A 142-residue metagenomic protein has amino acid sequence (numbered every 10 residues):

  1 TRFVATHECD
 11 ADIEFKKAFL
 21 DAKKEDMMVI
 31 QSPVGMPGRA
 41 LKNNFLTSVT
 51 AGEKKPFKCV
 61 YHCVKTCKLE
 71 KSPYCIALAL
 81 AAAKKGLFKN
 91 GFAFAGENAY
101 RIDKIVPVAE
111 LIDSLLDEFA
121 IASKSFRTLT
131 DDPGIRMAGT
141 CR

Functional and structural regions predicted by a protein language model:
R2-R142: Conserved active-site-proximal phosphate/metal-binding subdomains
